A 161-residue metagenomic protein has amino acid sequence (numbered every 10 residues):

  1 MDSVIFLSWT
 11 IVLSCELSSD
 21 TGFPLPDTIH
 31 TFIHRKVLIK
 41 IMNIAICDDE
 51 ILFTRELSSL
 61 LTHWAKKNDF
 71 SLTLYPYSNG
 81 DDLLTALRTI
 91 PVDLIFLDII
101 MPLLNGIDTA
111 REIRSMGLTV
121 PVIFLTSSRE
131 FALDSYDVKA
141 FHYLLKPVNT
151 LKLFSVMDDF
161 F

Functional and structural regions predicted by a protein language model:
I41-I44: Extreme N-terminal starter segment of soluble prokaryotic enzymes
C47-D48, Y77, I95: Conserved sequence signature across two-component system core domains
D48-E50, S127: Acidic di-acidic motifs
E50-Y75, S115: Two-component/phosphorelay signaling modules centered on CheY-like receiver
L84-F161: CheY-like receiver
